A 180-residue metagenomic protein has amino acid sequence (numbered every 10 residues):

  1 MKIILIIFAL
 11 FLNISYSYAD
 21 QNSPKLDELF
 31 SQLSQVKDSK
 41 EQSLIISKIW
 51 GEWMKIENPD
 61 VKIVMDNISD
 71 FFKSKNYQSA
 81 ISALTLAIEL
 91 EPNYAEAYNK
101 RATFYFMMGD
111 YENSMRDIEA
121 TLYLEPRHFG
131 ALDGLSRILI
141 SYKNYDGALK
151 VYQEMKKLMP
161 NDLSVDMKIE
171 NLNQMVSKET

Functional and structural regions predicted by a protein language model:
S17-D66: N-terminal leader/linker segments that initiate helical-solenoid repeat arrays
L33-K37, W50, I88, L122 (+2 more regions): A conserved position within tetratricopeptide repeats
D38, Q42, M54-V61, N144-K150 (+1 more regions): Alpha-helical linker/edge segments of TPR/alpha-solenoid repeat scaffolds and analogous pre-/post-domain helices
K40-S43, E57, F129-G130, L158-E170: Boundary/linker segments of alpha-helical solenoid repeat arrays
N58-E125, G130: Alpha-helical adaptor scaffolds
K73, M107-M108, S141-Y142, L158 (+1 more regions): Register position in tetratricopeptide repeats
